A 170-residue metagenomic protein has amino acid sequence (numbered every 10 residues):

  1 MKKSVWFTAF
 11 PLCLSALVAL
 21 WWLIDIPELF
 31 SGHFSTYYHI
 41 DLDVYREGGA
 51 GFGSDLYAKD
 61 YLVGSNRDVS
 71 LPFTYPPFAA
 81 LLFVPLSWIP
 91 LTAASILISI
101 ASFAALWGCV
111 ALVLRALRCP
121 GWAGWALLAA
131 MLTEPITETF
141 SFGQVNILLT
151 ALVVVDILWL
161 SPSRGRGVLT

Functional and structural regions predicted by a protein language model:
S4-C119: TM-lumen/periplasm interface segments of multi-pass membrane proteins, especially the first transmembrane helix
L82-F83, T139, V153, V168-T170: Generic transmembrane alpha-helix signature in multi-pass membrane proteins, especially transporters/channels
A94-I96, A123, T150, R166-T170: Alpha-helical transmembrane segments and their helix-entry boundary regions
I100, A104, I147-V154: Alpha-helical transmembrane segments of multi-pass membrane proteins
I100, L128-M131, V155, V168: Residue-level signature of the transmembrane alpha-helical core of multi-pass small-molecule transporters
G121-I136: Transmembrane and membrane-interface helices of multi-pass, inner-membrane envelope-modifying transferases
F140-N146: Short acidic/glycine- and proline-prone juxtamembrane loop motifs at membrane-interface regions of multi-pass membrane
V154-R166: Membrane-interface transmembrane helices that cradle and orient dolichyl/undecaprenyl
